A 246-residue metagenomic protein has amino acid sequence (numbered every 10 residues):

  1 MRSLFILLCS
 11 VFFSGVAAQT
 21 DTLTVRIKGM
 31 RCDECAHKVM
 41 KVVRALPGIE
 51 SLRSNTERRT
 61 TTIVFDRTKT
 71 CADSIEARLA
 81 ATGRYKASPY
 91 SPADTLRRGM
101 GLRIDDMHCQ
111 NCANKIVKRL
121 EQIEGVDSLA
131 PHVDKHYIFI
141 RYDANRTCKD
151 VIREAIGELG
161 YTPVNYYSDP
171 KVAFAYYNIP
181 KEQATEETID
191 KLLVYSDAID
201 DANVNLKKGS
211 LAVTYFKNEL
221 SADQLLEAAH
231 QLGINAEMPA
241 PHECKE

Functional and structural regions predicted by a protein language model:
M1-R26: Bacterial Sec-dependent N-terminal signal peptides
Q19-E246: Flexible metal-binding regulatory segments at protein termini and peripheral loops
